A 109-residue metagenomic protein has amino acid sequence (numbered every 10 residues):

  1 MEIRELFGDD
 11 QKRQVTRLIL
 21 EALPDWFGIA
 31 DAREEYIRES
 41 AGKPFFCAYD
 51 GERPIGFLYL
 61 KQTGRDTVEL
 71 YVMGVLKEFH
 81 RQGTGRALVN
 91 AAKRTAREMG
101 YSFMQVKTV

Functional and structural regions predicted by a protein language model:
M1-A30: Short amphipathic alpha-helix that is part of the acyltransferase structural core
D31-E35: A generic local structural motif
Y36-G42: Short loop/turn motifs at secondary-structure junctions and domain boundaries
C47, R53-K61, T67-G74: Conserved beta-strand in the GNAT
M73-H80, V109: A short, internal acetyl-CoA/4′-phosphopantetheine-binding micro-motif in the GNAT/acyltransferase core
F79, G83-A91: Conserved acetyl-CoA pyrophosphate-binding loop and the N-cap/start of the following alpha-helix in GNAT-like
A96-V109: Conserved GNAT acetyl-CoA-binding A-motif
